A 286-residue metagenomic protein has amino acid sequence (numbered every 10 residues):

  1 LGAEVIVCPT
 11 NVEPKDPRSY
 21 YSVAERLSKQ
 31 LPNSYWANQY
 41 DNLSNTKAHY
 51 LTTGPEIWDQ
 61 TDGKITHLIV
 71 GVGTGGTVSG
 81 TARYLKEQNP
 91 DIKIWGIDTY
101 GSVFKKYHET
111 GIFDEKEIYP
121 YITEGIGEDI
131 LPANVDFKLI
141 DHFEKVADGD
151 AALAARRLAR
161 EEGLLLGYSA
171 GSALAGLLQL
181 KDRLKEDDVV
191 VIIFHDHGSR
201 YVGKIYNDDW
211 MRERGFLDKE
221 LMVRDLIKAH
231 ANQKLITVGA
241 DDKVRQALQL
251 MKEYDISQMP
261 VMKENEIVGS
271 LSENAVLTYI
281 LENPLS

Functional and structural regions predicted by a protein language model:
L1-R26: Gly/Ser-rich phosphate-binding catalytic loop and adjacent alpha/beta segment that cradle a phosphoryl group at enzyme
G2, R18-Y21, N33, E87-L166 (+2 more regions): Active-site/ligand-binding loops adjacent to catalytic centers
P9, N38-Q39, G71, G96-D98 (+1 more regions): Short beta-strand segments
L31-G75, T81, V135-F137, D141 (+1 more regions): Active-site/ligand-binding-proximal alpha/beta "capping" segment
I57, G163, M251, N265 (+1 more regions): Terminal peptide-recognition signature
G71-T81, F104, S169-L177: Short glycine/serine/threonine-rich phosphate/pyrophosphate-binding segments that cradle anionic phosphate groups
K145, G215-L250, I256, V261-K263 (+2 more regions): Bateman/CBS regulatory modules and CBS-like beta-alpha motifs in cytosolic regions of diverse proteins
L178-I193, G203-M211: Catalytic phosphate/nucleotide-handling subdomain of diverse soluble enzymes
